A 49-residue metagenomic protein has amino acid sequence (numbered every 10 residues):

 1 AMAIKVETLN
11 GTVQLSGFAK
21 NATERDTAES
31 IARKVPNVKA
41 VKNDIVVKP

Functional and structural regions predicted by a protein language model:
A1-P49: N-terminal targeting leaders
